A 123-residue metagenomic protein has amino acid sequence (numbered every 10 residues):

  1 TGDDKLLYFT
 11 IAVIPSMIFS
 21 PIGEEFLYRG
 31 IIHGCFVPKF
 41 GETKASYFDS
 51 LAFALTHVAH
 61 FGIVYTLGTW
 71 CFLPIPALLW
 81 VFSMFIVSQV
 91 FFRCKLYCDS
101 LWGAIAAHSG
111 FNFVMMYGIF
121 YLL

Functional and structural regions predicted by a protein language model:
T1-D4: Perimembrane loop-to-helix junctions flanking transmembrane segments
L6-L123: Transmembrane helix-loop-helix hairpins at the membrane interface of multi-pass integral membrane proteins
